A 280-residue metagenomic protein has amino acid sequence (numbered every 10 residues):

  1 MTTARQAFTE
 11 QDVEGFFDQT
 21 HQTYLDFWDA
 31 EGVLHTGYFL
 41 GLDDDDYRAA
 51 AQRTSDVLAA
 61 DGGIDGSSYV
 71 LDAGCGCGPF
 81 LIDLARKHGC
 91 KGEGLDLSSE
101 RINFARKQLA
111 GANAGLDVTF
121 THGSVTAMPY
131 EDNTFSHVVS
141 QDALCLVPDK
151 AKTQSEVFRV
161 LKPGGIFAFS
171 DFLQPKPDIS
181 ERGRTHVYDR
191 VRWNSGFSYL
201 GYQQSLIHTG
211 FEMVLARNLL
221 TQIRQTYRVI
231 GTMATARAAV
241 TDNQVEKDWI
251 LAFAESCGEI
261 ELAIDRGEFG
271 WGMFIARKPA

Functional and structural regions predicted by a protein language model:
M1-F27: N-terminal auxiliary segments of SAM/dcSAM-dependent transferases
L34-L40, D45-G66: Conserved alpha-helix/loop element of class I SAM-dependent methyltransferases that forms part of the SAM/SAH-binding
Y69-A73, C77-A127: Class I SAM-dependent methyltransferase SAM/SAH-binding core
T126-H137: A short acidic, Gly/Pro-enriched loop at the edge of an enzyme's catalytic core that lines a small-molecule cofactor
H137-P148: A short SAM/SAH-binding and catalytic strip from SAM-dependent methyltransferases
A151-I166: A short glycine-rich, Lys/Arg-flanked "PGG" loop and its adjoining helix->strand segment in the class I
F172-W193: Short, glycine-/aromatic-enriched active-site segment of Class I SAM-dependent methyltransferases
V187-V245, L251-W271, P279-A280: Substrate-binding/catalytic lobe of Class I Rossmann-like enzymes that use SAM or dcSAM, i.e., the mid-to-C-terminal
